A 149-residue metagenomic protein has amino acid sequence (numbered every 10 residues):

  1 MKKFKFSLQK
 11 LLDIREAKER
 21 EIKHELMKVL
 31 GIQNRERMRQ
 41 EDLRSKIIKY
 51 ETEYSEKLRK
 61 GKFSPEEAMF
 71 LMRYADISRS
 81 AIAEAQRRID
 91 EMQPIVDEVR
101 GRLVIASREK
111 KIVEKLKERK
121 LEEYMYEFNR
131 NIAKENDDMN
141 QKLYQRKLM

Functional and structural regions predicted by a protein language model:
M1-M149: Charge-rich amphipathic alpha-helical interaction elements
